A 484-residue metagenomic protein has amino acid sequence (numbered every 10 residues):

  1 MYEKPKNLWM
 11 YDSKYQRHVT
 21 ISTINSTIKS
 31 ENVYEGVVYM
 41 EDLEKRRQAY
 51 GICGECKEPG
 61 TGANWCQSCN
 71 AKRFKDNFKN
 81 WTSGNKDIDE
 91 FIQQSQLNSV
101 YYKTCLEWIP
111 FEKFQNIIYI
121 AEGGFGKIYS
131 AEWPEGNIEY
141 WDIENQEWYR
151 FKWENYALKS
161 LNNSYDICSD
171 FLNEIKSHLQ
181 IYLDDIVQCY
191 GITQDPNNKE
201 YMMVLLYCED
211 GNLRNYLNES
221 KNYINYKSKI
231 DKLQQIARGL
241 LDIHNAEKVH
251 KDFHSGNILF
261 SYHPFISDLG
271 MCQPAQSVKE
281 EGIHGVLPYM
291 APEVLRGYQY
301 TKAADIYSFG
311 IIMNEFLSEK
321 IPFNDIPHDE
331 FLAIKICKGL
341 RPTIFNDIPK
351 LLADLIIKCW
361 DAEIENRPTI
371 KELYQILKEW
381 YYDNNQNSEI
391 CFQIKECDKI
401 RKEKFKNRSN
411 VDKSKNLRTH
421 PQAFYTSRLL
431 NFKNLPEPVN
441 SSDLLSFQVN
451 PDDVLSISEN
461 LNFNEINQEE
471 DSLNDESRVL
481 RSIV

Functional and structural regions predicted by a protein language model:
W65, K127-N162: Glycine-rich ATP phosphate-binding loop
Q188-Y201: Short beta-strand micro-motifs within the conserved protein kinase catalytic domain, predominantly in the N-lobe
N198-N212: Conserved short submotifs of the Hanks-type protein kinase catalytic core that shape the nucleotide-binding pocket
N218-K232: Activation segment of protein kinase catalytic domains, centered on the conserved DFG
H244-S261: Catalytic-loop of the protein kinase fold
G256-P288: Activation segment/activation loop of eukaryotic-type protein kinase catalytic domains
D305: Conserved catalytic-loop aspartate of Hanks-type protein kinases
